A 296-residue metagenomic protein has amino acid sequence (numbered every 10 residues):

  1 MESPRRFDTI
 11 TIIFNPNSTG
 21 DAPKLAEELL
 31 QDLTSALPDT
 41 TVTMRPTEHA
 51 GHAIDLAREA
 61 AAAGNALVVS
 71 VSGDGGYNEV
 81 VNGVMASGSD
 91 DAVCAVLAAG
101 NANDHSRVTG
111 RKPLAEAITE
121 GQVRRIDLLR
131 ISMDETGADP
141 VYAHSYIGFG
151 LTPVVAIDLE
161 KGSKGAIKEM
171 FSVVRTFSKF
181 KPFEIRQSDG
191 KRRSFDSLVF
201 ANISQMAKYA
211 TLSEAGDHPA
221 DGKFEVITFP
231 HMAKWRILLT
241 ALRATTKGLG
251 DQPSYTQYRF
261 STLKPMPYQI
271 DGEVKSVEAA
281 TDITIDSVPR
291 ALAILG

Functional and structural regions predicted by a protein language model:
M1-V68, N78: ATP/NTP phosphate-donor binding region
E2, H218-D221, T228-G296: ATP/nucleoside-binding phosphotransfer catalytic cores, i.e., glycine-rich phosphate-binding loops
I13, T47, A86-S197: Catalytic core of DAGKc-family lipid kinases
P16, V71-G73, L97-A99: Glycine-rich beta-strand-to-loop/alpha-helix junction loops that act as flexible
G76-S89: Short Gly/Thr/Asp-enriched flexible loops that form oxyanion-binding sites at enzyme active sites
P140-V154, R193-N202, M206-K208, E225-T228 (+3 more regions): Short hydrophobic-aromatic micro-motifs
K161-M170, M206-W235: Gly/Ser/Thr-rich active-site loops/lids in small-molecule metabolic enzymes that frequently grip phosphoryl groups
K179-D221: Oxyanion-binding "anion nests"
